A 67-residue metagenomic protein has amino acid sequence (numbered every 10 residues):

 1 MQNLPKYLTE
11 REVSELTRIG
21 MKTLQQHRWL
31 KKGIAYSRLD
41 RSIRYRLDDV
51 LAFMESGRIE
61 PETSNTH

Functional and structural regions predicted by a protein language model:
M1, E10, Q25-R28: Short amphipathic alpha-helical segments, especially helix-boundary/capping motifs
M1-P5, T63: A detector for short, charged/polar N-terminal pre-domain segments
Y7-L8, R44: Short aromatic/basic micro-patch
E10, L47-L51: Anionic, Ser/Thr-rich low-complexity intrinsically disordered regions
E10-R11, S37: Residues within the helices of the helix-turn-helix
L16-R44, M54, E60-H67: Major-groove DNA-recognition helix of helix-turn-helix-type DNA-binding domains
